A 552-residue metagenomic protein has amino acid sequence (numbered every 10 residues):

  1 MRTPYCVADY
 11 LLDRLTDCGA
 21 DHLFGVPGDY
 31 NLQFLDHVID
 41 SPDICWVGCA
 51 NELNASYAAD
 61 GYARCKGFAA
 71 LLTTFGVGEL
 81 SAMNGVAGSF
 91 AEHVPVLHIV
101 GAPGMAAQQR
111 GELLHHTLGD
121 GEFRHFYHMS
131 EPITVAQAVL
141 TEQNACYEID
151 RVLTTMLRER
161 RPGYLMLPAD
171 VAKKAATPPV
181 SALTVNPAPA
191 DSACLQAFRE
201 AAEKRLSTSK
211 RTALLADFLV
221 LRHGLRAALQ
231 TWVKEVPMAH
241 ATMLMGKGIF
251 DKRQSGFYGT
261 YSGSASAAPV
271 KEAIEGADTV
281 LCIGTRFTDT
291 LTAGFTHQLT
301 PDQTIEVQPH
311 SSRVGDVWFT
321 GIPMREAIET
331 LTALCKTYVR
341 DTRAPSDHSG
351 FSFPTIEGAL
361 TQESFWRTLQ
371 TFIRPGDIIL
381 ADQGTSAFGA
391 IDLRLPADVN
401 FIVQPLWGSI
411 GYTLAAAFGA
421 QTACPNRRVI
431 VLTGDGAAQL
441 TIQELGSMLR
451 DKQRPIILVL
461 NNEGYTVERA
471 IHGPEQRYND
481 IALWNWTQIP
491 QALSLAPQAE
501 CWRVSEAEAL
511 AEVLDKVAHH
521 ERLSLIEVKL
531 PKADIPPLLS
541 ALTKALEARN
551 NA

Functional and structural regions predicted by a protein language model:
M1-Y338, P375, R454-I457: N-terminal alpha/beta PP-like core and its mobile active-site loop of ThDP/TPP-dependent enzymes
R2-T3, L140, M166, P179 (+3 more regions): Phosphate/pyrophosphate-binding active-site segments
A8-A20, V26-D29, F34-I39, P345-N426 (+1 more regions): Active-site diphosphate/adenylate-binding microenvironment
D36, D60, H128, Q230 (+4 more regions): Active-site phosphate/pyrophosphate- and oxyanion-stabilizing loops and adjacent acidic/basic residues in soluble
C65, H116-E159, R340-P354, I471-V513: Conserved thiamine diphosphate
I99, Q109-D120, I328, F388-A552: Thiamine diphosphate
A213, I378, I430-V431: Hydrophobic "anchor" residues on beta-strands that sit immediately upstream of conserved functional sites
I283, V307, A381, G434-D435 (+1 more regions): Active-site flanking residues adjacent to catalytic metal/cofactor-binding acidic residues
